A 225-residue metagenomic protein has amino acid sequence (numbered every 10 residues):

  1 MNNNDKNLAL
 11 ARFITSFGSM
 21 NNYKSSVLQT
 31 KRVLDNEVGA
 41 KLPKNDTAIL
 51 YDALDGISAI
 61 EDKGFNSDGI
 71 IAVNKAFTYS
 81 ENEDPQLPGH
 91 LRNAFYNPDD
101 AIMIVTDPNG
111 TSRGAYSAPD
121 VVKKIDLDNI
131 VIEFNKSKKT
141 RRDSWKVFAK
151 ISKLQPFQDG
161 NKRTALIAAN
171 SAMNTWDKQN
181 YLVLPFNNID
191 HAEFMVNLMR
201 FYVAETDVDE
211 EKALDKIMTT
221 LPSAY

Functional and structural regions predicted by a protein language model:
M1-Y225: FIC/Doc superfamily catalytic core
